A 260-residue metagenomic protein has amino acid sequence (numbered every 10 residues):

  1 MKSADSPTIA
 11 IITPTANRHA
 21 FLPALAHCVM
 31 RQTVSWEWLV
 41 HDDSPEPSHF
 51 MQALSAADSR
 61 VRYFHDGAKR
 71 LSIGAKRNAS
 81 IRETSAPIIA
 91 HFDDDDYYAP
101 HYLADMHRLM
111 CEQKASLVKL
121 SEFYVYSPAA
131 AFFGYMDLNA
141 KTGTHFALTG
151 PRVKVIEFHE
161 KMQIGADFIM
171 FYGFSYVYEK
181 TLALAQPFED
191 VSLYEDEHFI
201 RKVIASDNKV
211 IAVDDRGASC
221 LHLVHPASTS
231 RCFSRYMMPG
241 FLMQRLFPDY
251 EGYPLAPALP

Functional and structural regions predicted by a protein language model:
H27-W36: Short, acidic, metal-binding catalytic loop of nucleotide-sugar glycosyltransferases
V40-Q52: A conserved acidic beta->alpha catalytic loop
G67-T84: Glycine-rich, basic loop-to-helix element that forms the pyrophosphate-binding segment of sugar-nucleotide handling
I89: Short aromatic/hydrophobic "clamp" motif used to bind/position activated sugar donors
D93-Y97: The conserved acidic donor/metal-binding loop of glycosyltransferases
L103-E189: Conserved catalytic core of nucleotide-sugar-dependent glycosyltransferases
Y124-V125, V213-R245: Active-site donor/metal-binding and catalytic loop motifs of nucleotide-sugar-dependent glycosylation enzymes
L193-R201: Acidic donor-binding loop at a coil-to-helix junction in glycosyltransferase catalytic cores that engages
